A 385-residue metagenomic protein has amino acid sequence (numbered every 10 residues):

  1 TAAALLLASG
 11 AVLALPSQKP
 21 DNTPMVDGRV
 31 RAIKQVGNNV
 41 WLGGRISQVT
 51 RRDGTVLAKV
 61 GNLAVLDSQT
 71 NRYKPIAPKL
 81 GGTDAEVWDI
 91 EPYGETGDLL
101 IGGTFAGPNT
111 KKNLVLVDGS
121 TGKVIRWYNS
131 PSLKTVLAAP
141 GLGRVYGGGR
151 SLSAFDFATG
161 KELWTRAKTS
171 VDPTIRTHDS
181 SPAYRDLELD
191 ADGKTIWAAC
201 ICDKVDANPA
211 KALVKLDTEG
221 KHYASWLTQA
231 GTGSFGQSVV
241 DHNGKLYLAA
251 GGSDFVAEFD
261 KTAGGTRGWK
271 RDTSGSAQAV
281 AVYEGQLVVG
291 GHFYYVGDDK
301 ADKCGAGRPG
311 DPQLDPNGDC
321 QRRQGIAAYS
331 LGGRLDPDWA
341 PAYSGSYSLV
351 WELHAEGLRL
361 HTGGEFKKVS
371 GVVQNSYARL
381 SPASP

Functional and structural regions predicted by a protein language model:
A3-A4, A8-P385: Extracytoplasmic surface signature
